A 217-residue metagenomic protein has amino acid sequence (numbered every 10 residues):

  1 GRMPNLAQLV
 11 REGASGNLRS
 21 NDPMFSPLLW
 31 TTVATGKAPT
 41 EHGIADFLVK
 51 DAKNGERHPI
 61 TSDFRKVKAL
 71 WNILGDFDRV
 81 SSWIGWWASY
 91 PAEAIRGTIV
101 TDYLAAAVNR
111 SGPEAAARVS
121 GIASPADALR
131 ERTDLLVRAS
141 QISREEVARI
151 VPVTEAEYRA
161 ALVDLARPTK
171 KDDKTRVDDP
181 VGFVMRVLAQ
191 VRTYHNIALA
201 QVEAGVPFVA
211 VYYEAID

Functional and structural regions predicted by a protein language model:
G1-T32, G36-K37, V80-I84: Short, structured active-site-proximal loop/turn typified by the sulfatase FGly-forming signature C/S-X-P-X-R
A38-D217: His/Asp/Glu-rich, glycine-adjacent segments that coordinate divalent cations and/or stabilize oxyanion chemistry on
